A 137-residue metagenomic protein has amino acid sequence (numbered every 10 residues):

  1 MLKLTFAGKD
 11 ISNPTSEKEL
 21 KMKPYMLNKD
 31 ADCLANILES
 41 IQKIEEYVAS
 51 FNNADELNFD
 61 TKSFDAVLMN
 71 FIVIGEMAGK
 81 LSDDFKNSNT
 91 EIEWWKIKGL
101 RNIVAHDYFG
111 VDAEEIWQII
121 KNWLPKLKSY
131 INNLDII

Functional and structural regions predicted by a protein language model:
L2-I137: Solvent-exposed interaction patches of small proteins and small membrane subunits
